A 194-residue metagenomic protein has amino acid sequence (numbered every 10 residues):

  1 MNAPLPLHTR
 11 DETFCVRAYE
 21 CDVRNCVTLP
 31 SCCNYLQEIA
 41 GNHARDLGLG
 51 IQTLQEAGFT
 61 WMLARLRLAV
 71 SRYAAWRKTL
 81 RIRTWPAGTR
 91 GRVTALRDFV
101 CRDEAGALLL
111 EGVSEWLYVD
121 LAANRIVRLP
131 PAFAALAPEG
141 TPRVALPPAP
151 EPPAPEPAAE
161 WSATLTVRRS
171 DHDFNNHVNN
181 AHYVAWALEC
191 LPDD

Functional and structural regions predicted by a protein language model:
M1-R83, A87-D194: Terminal targeting signals and extreme-terminal segments of soluble enzymes
